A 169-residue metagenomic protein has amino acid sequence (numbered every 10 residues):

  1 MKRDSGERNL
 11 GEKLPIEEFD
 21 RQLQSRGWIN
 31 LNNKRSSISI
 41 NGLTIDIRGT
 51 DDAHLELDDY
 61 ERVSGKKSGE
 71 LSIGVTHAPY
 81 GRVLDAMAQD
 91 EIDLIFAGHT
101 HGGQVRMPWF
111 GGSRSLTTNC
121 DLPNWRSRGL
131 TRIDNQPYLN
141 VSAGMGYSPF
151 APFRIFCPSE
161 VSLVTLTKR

Functional and structural regions predicted by a protein language model:
M1, K34, T50-A53, A78-P79 (+2 more regions): Active-site metal-binding loops of divalent metal-dependent hydrolases
M1-E56, K66: Extended active-site neighborhood of metal-dependent phosphoesterases/phosphodiesterases
Q24, N32, S68-E70, W125 (+1 more regions): Residues that act as N-cap/strand-start positions at coil-to-secondary-structure junctions
W28-I29, I45, L71-I73, L94: Short, Asp-centered acidic motifs that coordinate Mg2+ and/or phosphate in catalytic or ligand-binding sites
S37-S39, L130-R132, L163-T167: Short, well-ordered beta-strand micro-motif
T44-D52, I73-H77, P137-G144: Active-site-proximal beta-strand elements of phosphoester/diester hydrolases
S64-V75: Short beta-strand/loop segments at the ligand-binding rim of alpha/beta enzyme cores
P79-S162: Conserved beta-sheet core of the metallophosphoesterase superfamily
